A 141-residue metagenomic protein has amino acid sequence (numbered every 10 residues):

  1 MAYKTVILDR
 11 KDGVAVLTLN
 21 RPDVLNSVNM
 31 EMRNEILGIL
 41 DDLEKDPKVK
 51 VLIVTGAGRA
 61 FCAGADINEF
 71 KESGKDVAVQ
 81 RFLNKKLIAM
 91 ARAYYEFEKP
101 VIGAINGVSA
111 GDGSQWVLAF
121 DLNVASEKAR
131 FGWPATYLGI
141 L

Functional and structural regions predicted by a protein language model:
M1-A57, R92: Conserved CoA-thioester-binding segment of acyl-CoA-metabolizing enzymes
L17, V54, D66, W116-L118: Hydrophobic/aromatic residues within transmembrane alpha-helices of multi-pass small-molecule transporters
V28, A104-I105: Structural motif
K48, G56-R92, S109, Y137: Glycine- (often His-adjacent) and acidic-residue-rich active-site loop that binds/positions the CoA thioester
A89-E96, A104, A110-L141: CoA-thioester-processing core
